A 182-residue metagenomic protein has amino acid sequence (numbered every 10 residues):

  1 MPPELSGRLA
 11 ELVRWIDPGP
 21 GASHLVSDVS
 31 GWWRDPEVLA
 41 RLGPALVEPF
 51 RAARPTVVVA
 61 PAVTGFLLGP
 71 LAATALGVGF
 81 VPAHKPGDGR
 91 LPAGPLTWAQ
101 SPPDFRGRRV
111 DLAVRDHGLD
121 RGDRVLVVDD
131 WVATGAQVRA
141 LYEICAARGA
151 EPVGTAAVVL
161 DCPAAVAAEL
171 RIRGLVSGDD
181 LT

Functional and structural regions predicted by a protein language model:
M1-P55: Active-site-facing substrate-recognition patch
P2, R139-T182: PRPP-dependent phosphoribosyltransferase catalytic core
P55-A62: Short glycine-rich phosphate-binding loop at a beta-alpha junction
T56, D123, V153: Conserved acidic residues
L67-L76, L141-Y142: Short Gly/Thr/Asp-enriched flexible loops that form oxyanion-binding sites at enzyme active sites
V78-V125: Short, glycine/charge-rich flexible loops or terminal/linker lids adjacent to PRPP-binding catalytic cores
G135: Conserved G/P- and acidic residue-centered "switch" motifs that form tight phosphate/ATP-binding loops in soluble
